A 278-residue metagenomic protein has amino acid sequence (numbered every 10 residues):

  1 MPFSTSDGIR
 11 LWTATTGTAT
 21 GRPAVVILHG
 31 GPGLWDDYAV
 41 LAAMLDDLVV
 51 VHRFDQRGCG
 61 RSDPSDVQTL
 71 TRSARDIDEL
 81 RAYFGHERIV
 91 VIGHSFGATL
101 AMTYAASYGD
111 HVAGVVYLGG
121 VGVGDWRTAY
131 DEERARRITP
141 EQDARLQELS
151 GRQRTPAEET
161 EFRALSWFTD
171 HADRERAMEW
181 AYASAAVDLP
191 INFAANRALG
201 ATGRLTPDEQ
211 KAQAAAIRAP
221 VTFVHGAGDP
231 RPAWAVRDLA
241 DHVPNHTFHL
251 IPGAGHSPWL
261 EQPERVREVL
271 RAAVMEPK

Functional and structural regions predicted by a protein language model:
D7-D63: Conserved HGGG/HGGXW glycine-rich cap/lid loop of the alpha/beta-hydrolase fold
H52-F96, E268: Active-site loop/oxyanion-hole signature of alpha/beta-hydrolase fold enzymes
E87-Y130: Conserved hydrolase catalytic core segment
V115-R152: Flexible "cap/lid" loop of the alpha/beta hydrolase fold
S150-L199: Conserved alpha/beta-hydrolase catalytic His-Asp/Glu region
I217, F223-H225: Short beta-strand/loop motif that positions the catalytic acidic residue of the alpha/beta-hydrolase fold
P230-A235: Conserved alpha/beta-hydrolase "acid-adjacent" motif
H246-K278: Catalytic active-site module of serine/aspartate enzymes centered on a nucleophile-bearing elbow/loop
